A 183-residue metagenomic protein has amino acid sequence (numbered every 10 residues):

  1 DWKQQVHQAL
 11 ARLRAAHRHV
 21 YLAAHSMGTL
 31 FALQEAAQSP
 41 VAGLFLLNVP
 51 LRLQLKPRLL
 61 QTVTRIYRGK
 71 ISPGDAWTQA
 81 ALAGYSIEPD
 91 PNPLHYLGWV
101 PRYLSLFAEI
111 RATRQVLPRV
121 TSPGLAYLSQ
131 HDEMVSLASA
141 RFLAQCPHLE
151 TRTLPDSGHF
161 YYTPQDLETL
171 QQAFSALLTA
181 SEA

Functional and structural regions predicted by a protein language model:
Q4-V20: Conserved acidic catalytic loop of the alpha/beta-hydrolase fold
A24-G28, A32: Gly/Ala-rich beta-loop-alpha elbow adjacent to hydrolase catalytic centers
F45-L55: Active-site nucleophile loop of the alpha/beta-hydrolase fold
W99-L117: Active-site nucleophile elbow and catalytic-triad environment of alpha/beta-hydrolase enzymes
R119-V120, A126-L128, D132: Short beta-strand/loop motif that positions the catalytic acidic residue of the alpha/beta-hydrolase fold
S122, S136-A144: Short alpha-helix in the alpha/beta-hydrolase fold that links the catalytic acid
Q130-V135, F160-Y161: Acidic catalytic loop of the alpha/beta-hydrolase fold
S157-Q171: Catalytic histidine-centered segment of alpha/beta-hydrolase-like enzymes
